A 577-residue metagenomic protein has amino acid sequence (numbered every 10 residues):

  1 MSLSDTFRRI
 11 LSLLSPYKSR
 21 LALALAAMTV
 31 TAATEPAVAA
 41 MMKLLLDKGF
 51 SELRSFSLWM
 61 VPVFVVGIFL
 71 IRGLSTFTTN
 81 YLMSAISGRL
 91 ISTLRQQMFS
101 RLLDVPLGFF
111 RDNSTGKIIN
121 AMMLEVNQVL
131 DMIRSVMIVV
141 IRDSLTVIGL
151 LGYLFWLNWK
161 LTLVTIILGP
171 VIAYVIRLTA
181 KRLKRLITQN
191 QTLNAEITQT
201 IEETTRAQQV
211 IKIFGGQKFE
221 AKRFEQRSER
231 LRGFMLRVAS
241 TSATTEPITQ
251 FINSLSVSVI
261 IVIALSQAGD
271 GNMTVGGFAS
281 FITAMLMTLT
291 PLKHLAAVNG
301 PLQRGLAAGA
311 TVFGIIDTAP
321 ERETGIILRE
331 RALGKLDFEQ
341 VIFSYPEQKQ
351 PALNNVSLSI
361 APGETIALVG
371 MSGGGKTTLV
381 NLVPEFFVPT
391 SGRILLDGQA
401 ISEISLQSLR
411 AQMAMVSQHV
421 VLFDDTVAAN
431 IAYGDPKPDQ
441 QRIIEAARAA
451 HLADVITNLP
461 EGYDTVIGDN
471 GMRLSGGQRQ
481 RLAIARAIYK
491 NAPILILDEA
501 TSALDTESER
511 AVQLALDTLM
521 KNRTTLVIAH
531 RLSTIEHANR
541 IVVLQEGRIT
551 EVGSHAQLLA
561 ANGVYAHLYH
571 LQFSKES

Functional and structural regions predicted by a protein language model:
L3, L21-S75, L82, F155-K160 (+1 more regions): Transmembrane helix-loop-helix hairpins at lipid-water interfaces of multipass membrane proteins, especially the type-1
D5-T6, L14, T79, M83-S84 (+2 more regions): Juxtamembrane loop-to-helix connectors within ABC transporter transmembrane domains
P16, R20-V30, I68-I71, I138-Q189 (+2 more regions): Transmembrane helices of ABC transporter permease
F64-T76, G169-I176, S242-S256, V262 (+1 more regions): Hydrophobic alpha-helical segments in the permease module
N113-G116, Q189-R237, I327: Loop segments that connect adjacent transmembrane helices in multi-pass transporters
L193, G216, S240, V257 (+1 more regions): Cytosolic ends of transmembrane helices, especially the final helix of ABC transmembrane type-1 domains
R331-S577: ABC-type nucleotide-binding domain
